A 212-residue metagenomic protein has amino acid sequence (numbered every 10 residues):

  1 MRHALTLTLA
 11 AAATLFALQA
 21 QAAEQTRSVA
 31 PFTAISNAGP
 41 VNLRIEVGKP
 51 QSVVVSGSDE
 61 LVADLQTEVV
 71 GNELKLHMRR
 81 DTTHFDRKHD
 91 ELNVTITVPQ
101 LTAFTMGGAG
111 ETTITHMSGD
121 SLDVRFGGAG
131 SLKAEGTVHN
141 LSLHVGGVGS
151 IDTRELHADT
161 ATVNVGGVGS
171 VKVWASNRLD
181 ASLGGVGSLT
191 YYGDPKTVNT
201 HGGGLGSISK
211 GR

Functional and structural regions predicted by a protein language model:
R2-V62, E73-K75, R79-T97, T112 (+1 more regions): Short acidic/polar N-terminal linker immediately downstream of export determinants
T26, T33-I45, L92-I96, Q100-R212: Extended, compositionally simple hydrophobic/Ser/Thr-rich segments that build repetitive fibrous architectures
